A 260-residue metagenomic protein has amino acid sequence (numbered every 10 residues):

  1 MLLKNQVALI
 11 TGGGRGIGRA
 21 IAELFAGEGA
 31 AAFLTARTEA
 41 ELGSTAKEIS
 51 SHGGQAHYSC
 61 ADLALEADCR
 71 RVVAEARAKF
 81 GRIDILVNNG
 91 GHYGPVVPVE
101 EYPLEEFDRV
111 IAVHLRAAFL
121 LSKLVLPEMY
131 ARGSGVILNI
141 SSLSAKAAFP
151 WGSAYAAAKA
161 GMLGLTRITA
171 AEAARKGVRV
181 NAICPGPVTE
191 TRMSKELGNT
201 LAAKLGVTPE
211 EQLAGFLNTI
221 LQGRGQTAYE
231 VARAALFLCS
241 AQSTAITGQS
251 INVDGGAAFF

Functional and structural regions predicted by a protein language model:
V7, G12-G16: Conserved glycine-rich cofactor-binding loop
C69, V97-V99, P103-I111, F216-L217: Substrate-binding pocket helix/loop in short-chain dehydrogenase/reductase
Y93-V96, A235-L236, T247-F260: Short C-terminal tail/terminal secondary-structure segment of NAD(P)H-dependent dehydrogenase/reductase domains
S122, A158, T166: Active-site helix of classical SDR
P127, A171-E172, T244: Alpha-helical segment proximal to the catalytic Tyr-Lys
S142: Residue(s) in the substrate-gating loop at a strand-loop-helix junction that position the organic substrate next
A174, R179, I246-G248: Short, small/polar-rich loop/turn modules that mediate ligand/substrate recognition or access, typified
